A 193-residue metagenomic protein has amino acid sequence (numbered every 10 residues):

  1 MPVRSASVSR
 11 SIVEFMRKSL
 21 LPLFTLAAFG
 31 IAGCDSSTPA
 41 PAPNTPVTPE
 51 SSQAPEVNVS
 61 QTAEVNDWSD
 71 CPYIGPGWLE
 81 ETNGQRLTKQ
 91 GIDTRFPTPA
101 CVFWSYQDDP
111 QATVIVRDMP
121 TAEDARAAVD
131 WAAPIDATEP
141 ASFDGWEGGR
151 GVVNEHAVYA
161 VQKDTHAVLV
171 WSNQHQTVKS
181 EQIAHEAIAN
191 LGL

Functional and structural regions predicted by a protein language model:
M1-A32: Sec-dependent bacterial lipoprotein signal peptides
C34-S37: Bacterial signal peptide processing site
A40, P46-E50, A54-N66, E139-L193: A short, solvent-exposed beta-edge/loop patch
P43-Y106, I188: Extracytoplasmic low-complexity, Pro/Thr/Ser/Ala/Gly-rich segments that lie immediately after a secretion/anchoring
E80-D93, A133-G148: Short secondary-structure junctions
A100-A125, A167-W171: A short acidic-to-branched-hydrophobic micro-motif
D118-E139: Conserved polar/disulfide-associated segments of primarily extracytoplasmic proteins
